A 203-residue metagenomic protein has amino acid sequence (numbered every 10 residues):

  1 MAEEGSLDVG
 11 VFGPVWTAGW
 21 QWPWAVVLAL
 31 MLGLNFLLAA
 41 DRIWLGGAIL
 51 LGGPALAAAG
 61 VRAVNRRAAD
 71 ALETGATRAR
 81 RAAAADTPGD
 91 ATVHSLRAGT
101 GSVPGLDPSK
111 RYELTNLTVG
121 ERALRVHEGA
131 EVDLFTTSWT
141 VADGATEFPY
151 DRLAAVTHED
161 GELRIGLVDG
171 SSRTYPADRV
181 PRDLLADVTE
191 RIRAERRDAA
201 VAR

Functional and structural regions predicted by a protein language model:
A2-W20, A25-L28, D41-R122: Anionic N-terminal interaction surfaces
P14, A18, W22, T137 (+2 more regions): Short, low-complexity intrinsically disordered segments
W24, M31, H127-G129: Bulky hydrophobic/aromatic packing residues
L32-R42: Juxtamembrane "helix-exit" motif on the non-cytosolic side of transmembrane helices
A39-A40, G89, H127, A186: Compositionally biased accessory segments in Actinobacterial proteins
Y112-L114, W139-R203: Acidic, Ser/Thr- and proline-rich intrinsically disordered linker/docking segments of eukaryotic scaffolds
T115-V141: Short, compositionally biased strand/turn segments that nucleate or flank brief secondary-structure elements
